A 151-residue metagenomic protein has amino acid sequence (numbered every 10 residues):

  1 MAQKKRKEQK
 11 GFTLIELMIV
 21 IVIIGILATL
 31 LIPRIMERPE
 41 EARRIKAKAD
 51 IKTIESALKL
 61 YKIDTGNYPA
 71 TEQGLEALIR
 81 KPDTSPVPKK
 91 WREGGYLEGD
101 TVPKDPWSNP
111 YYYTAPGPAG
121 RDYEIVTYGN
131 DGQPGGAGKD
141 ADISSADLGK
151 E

Functional and structural regions predicted by a protein language model:
M1-F12: N-terminal leader/signal peptides at the extreme start of proteins
F12, L30, Q73: Short beta-to-alpha loop/turn elements within the nucleotide-binding domains of ABC transporters
M18-R34: Alpha-helical hydrophobic helix detector
I21, K48, E55: Conserved catalytic core of two-component sensor histidine kinases
R34-K52: Aliphatic-rich helix starts adjacent to a transmembrane/signal segment
E41-I45, K59, T65, E72 (+3 more regions): Short, surface-exposed interaction loops/tails
E55, K59, E72, I79-G94: Non-catalytic regulatory appendages
